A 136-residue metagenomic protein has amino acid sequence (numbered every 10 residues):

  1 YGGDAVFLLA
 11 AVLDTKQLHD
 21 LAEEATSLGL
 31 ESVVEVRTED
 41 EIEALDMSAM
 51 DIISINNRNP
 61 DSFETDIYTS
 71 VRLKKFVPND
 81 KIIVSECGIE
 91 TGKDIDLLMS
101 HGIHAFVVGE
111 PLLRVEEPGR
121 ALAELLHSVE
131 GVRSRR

Functional and structural regions predicted by a protein language model:
Y1-G2, R37-A49, S85-V108, R120 (+1 more regions): Catalytic cores of alpha/beta
Y1-L8, K74, P78, I83-S85: Long, low-complexity, intrinsically disordered polar/charged segments
Y1-Q17, S54-F63, H101-L122: Glycine-rich phosphate-binding active-site loops on the catalytic face of alpha/beta enzymes
G3-D4, L28-L30, A49-D51, N79-K81 (+1 more regions): Short, well-ordered coil/turn segments that N-cap beta-strands
L13-E23, S27, R37-S48, P60-D80 (+1 more regions): Short loop-to-alpha-helix "cap/lid" segments that border enzyme active sites across diverse enzyme classes
E24-T26, M50-I53, V71-R72, H101-G102 (+1 more regions): Short, hinge-like loop/turn segments at secondary-structure boundaries
S32-V36: Long, charge-dense, solvent-exposed interaction surfaces that engage phosphate-rich ligands
L73-F76, M99, L112-R136: C-terminal helical cap(s) of enzyme catalytic domains, especially alpha/beta-barrels
